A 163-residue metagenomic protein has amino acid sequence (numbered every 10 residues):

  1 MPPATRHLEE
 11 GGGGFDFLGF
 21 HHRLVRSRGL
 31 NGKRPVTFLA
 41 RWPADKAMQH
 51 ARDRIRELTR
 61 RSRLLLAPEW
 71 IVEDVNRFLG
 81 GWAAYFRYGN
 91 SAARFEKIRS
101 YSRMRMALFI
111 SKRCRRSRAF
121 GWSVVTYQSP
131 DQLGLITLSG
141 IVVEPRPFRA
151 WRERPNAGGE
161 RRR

Functional and structural regions predicted by a protein language model:
M1-R163: Non-catalytic terminal/accessory segments
